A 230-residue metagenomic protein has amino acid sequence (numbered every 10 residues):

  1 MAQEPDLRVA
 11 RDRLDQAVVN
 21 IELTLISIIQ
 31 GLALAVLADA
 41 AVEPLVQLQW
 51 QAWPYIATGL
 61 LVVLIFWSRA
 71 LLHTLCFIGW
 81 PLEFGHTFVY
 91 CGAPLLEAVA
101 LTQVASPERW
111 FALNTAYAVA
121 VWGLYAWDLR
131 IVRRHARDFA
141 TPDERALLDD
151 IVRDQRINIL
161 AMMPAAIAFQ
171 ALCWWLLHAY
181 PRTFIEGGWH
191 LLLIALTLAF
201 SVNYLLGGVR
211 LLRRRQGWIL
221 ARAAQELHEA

Functional and structural regions predicted by a protein language model:
M1-L72: N-terminal topogenic module of multi-pass integral membrane proteins
D12-I26, L147-A168: Loop-to-transmembrane boundary segments
S27-E43, F88-P107, P164-Y180: Hydrophobic alpha-helical transmembrane segments and adjacent interfacial helices in integral membrane proteins
Q47-L60, A105-Y125, L191-A199: Alpha-helical transmembrane segments
L61-L72, V119-T141, L205-Q216: Membrane-water interface of transmembrane alpha-helices
I78-V89: Cytoplasmic-side transmembrane-helix entry/capping segments in multi-pass membrane proteins
G92-I159: Membrane-proximal helix-loop-helix units in multi-pass membrane proteins
M163-A230: C-terminal transmembrane-bundle signature of multipass membrane proteins, characterized by strong activation on
